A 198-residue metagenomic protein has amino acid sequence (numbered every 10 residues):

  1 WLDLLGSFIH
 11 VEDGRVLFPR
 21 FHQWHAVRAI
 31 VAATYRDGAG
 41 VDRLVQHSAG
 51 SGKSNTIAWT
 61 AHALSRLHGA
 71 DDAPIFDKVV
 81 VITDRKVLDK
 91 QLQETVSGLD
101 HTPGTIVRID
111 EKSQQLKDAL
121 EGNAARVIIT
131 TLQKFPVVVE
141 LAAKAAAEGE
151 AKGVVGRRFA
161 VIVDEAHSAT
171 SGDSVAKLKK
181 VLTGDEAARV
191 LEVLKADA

Functional and structural regions predicted by a protein language model:
W1-V79, T83, V87, Q91-P103 (+3 more regions): ATP-dependent helicase/translocase motor core
G50-S51, R85-L88, V127, Q133-P136 (+1 more regions): Short, glycine-/Ser/Thr-/acidic-enriched flexible segments
L64, E111-L116, A145-E148, A198: Short alpha-helical segments and helix-capping/turn motifs at coil-helix boundaries
R66-D77, G104-I109, D185-A198: Flexible phosphate/Mg2+-sensing switch loops adjacent to catalytic phosphate-binding sites
D72-P74, L120-N123, A151-V155, G184: Conserved catalytic network of the ASCE P-loop NTPase/AAA+ motor domain
V81, I128-T130, V161: Hydrophobic positions in the central parallel beta-sheet of the AAA+
K112-I128: Conserved motor-coupling elements within RecA-like helicase/translocase cores
L132-A198: Signature of the SF2 helicase/ATPase Hel1-core->accessory helical subdomain module
